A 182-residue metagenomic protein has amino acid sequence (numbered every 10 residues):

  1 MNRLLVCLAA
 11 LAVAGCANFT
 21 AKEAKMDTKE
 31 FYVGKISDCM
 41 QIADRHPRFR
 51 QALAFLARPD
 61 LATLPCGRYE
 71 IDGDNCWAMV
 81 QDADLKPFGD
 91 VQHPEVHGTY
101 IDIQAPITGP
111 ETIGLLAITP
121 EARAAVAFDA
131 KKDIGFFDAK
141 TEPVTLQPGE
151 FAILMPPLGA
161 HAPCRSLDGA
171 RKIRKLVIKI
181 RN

Functional and structural regions predicted by a protein language model:
L4-V13: Sec-dependent N-terminal signal peptides
F19-D82, P87-H93: A short, N-terminal "cap"/entry segment at the start of jelly-roll beta-barrel domains of the cupin/DSBH fold
E70, A105, T145-L146: Residue-level "contact hotspot" at macromolecular interaction interfaces
A78-H97, I107-A122: Conserved short histidine dyad/triad with adjacent acidic residue
T99-T112, A117-T119, V126-D138, K179: Short, conserved beta-strand element in jelly-roll/cupin
T145-R165: Conserved metal-binding segment of the jelly-roll/cupin
F151-L154, A170-N182: A short hydrophobic beta-strand segment most commonly corresponding to one strand of the jelly-roll/cupin
